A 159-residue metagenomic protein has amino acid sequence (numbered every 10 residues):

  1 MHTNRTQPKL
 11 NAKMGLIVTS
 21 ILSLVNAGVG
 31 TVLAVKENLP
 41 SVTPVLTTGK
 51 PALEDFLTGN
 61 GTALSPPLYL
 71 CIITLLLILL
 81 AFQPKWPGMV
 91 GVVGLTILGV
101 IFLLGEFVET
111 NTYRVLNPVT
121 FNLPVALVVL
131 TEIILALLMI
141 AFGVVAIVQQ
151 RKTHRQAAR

Functional and structural regions predicted by a protein language model:
M1-K36, V145-R155: Cytosolic juxtamembrane helix and N-cap/initiation of the first transmembrane helix
R5-T19, P84-G91, F121-V128: Membrane-interface helix-boundary signature
T19-A34, T74-L77, L95, G99-E109 (+1 more regions): Helical transmembrane-bundle signal
I21-L68: Hydrophobic transmembrane helix segments
V42-G61, F107-T131: Interfacial non-cytosolic loop connecting adjacent transmembrane helices
L57-I73, L130-A141: Hydrophobic alpha-helical transmembrane segments
I73-T96, Q149-R151: Juxtamembrane helix-break-helix junctions at the cytosolic face of small multi-pass alpha-helical membrane proteins
T110-R159: Alpha-helical transmembrane segments of multi-pass integral membrane proteins, characterized by long hydrophobic
